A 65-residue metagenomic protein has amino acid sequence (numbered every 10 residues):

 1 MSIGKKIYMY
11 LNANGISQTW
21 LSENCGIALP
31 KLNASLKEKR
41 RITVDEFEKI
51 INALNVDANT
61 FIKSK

Functional and structural regions predicted by a protein language model:
M1-S17: A short, Lys/Arg-rich alpha-helix, primarily the initiator
L11, C25, L36, E46 (+1 more regions): DNA major-groove recognition helix of helix-turn-helix
L11, S22, I51: The alpha-helix within a helix-turn-helix
W20, K31, T60: Residues in the helix-turn-helix
I27-R41: Recognition helix of helix-turn-helix/homeodomain-like DNA-binding domains that insert into the DNA major groove
K39-N52: Short, basic-rich loop-to-helix N-cap that marks the start of a DNA-contacting helix
N55-K65: Short C-terminal boundary/hinge segments that cap the last helix of small helical domains
